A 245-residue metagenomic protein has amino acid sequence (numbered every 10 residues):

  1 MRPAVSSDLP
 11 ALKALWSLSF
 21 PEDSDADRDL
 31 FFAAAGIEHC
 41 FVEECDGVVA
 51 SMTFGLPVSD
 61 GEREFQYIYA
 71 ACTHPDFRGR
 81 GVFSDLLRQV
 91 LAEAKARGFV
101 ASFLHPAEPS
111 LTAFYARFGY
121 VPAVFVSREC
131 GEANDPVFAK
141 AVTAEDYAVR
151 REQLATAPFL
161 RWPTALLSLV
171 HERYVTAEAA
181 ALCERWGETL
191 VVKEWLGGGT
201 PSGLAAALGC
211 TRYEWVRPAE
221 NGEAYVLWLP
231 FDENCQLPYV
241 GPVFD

Functional and structural regions predicted by a protein language model:
S7, A11, P109-S110: Short alpha-helical
L9, W16-V58, R150-V175: Active-site rim helix/loop that mediates acceptor-substrate recognition in acyltransferases
V42, G47-P57, E64-C72, F103 (+1 more regions): Conserved beta-strand in the GNAT
T73, G79-A94, R117, G198-G209: Conserved acetyl-CoA-binding loop-helix of GNAT-fold acetyltransferases
V90, F99-F125: Long, hydrophobic, well-ordered secondary-structure blocks that form the structural core and pocket-lining surfaces
A94-A107, C210-A219: Conserved GNAT acetyl-CoA-binding A-motif
A116-P136, E194-G198, S202-D245: Active-site/acyl-donor-binding loops of N-acyltransferases
F118-G199: Amide-forming acyltransferase catalytic core, primarily the GNAT-like/NAT-type and related acyltransferase folds
